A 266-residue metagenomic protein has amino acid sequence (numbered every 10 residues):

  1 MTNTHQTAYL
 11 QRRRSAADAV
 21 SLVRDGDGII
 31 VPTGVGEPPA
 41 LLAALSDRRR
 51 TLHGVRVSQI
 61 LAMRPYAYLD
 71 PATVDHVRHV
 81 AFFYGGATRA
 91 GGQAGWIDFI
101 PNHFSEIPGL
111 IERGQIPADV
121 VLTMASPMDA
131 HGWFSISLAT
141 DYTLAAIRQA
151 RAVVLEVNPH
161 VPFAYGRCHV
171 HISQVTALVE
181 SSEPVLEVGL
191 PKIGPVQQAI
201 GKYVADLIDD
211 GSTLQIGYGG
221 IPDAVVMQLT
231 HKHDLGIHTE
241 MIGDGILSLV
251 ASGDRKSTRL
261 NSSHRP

Functional and structural regions predicted by a protein language model:
M1-R259: Conserved alpha/beta enzyme-core scaffold
L260-P266: Single conserved hydrophobic/aromatic residue that forms the stacking wall/gate of nucleotide- or nucleobase-binding
